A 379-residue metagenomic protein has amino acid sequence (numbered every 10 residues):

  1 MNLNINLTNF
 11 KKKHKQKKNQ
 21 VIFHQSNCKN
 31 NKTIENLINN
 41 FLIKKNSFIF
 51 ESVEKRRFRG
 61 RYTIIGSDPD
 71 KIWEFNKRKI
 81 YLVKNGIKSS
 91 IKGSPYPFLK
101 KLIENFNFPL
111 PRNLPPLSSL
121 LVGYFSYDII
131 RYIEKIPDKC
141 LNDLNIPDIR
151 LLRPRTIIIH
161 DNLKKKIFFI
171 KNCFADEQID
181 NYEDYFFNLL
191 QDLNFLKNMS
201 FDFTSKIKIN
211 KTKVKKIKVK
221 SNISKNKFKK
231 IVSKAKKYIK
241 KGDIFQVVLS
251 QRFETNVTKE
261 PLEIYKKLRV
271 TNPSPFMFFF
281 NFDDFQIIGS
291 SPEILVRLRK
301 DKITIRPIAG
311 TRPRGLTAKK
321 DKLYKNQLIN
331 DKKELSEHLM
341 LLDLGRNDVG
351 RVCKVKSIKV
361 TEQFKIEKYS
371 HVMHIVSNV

Functional and structural regions predicted by a protein language model:
M1-V379: Extended alpha-helical targeting/anchoring segments, especially N-terminal organellar/secretory targeting helices
